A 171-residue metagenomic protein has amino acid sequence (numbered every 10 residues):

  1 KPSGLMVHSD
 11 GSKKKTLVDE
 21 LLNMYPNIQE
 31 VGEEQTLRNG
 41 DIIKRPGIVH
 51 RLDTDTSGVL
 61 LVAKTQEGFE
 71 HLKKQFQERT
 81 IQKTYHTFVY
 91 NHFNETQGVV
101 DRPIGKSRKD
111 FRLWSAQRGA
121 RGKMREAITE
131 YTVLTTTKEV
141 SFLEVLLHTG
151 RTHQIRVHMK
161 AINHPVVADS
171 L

Functional and structural regions predicted by a protein language model:
K1-L171: RNA pseudouridine synthases
